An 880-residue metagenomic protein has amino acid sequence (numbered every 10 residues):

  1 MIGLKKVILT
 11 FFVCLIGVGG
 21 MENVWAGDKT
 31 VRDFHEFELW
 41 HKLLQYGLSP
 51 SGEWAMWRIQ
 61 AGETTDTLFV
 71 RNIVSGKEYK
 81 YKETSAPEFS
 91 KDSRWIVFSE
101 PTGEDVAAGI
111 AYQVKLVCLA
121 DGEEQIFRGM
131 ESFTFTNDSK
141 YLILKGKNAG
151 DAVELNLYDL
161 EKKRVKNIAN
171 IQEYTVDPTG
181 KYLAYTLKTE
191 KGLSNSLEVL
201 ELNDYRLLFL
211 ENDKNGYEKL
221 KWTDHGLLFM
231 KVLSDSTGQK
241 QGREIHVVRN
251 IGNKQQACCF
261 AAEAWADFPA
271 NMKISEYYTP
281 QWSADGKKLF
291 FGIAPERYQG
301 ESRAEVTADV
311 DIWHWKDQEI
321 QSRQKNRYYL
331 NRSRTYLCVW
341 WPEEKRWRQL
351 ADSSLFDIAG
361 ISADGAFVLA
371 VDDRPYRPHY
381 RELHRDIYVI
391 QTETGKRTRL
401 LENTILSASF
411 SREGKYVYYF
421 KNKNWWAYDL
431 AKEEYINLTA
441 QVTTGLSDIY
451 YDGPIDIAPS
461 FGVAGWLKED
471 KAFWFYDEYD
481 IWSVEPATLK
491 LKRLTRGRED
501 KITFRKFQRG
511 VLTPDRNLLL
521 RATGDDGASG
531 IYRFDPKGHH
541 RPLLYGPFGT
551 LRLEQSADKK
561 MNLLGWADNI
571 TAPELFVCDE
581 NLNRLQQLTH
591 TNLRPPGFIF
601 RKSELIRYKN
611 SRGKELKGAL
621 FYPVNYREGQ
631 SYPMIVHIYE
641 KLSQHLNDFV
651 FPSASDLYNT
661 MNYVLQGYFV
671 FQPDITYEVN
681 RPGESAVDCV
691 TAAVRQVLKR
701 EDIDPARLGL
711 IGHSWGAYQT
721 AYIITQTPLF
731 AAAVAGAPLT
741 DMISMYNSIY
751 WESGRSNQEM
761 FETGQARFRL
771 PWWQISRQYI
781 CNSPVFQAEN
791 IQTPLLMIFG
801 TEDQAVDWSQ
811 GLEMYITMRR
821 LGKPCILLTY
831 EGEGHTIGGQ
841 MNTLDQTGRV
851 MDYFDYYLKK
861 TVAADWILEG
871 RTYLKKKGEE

Functional and structural regions predicted by a protein language model:
H35-D66, L355-I361: Beta-strand-rich domains and repeat architectures in extracellular enzymes and scaffolds, especially beta-propellers
H41-L43, K82-E88, F127-T134, A169-T175 (+8 more regions): Short coil/turn segments at the loop-to-beta-strand junctions that recur within blades of beta-propeller repeat folds
Y46-W54, P87-I96, F133-L142, Y174-L183 (+9 more regions): Blade-terminus and WD-like Trp-Asp/Gly-His loop motifs, strongest in beta-propeller folds
M56-G62, V97-A107, Y141-D151, A184-K191 (+16 more regions): Beta-strand C-termini and the immediately following turn/loop, strongest in propeller blades
P101-K115, G122, S132, K147-V153 (+10 more regions): Predominantly five- to eight-bladed beta-propeller fold
G292, R327-Y336, R346-L350, F356-G360 (+5 more regions): Non-catalytic accessory segments flanking enzyme active sites
Q441-T444, H590-A706, H713: Cap/lid segment of the alpha/beta-hydrolase catalytic domain
V650-E880: Active-site-proximal cap/loop segments of hydrolase catalytic domains
